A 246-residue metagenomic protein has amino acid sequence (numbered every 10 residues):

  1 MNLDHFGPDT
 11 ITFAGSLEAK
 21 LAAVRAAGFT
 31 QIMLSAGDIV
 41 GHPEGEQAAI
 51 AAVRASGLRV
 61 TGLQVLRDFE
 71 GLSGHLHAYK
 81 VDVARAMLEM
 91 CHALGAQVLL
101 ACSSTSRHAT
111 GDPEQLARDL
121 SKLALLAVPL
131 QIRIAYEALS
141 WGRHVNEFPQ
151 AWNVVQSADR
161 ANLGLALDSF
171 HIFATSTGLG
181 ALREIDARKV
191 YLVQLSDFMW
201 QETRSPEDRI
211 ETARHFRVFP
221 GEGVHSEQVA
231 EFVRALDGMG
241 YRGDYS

Functional and structural regions predicted by a protein language model:
M1-Q97, V128, G164, V190 (+3 more regions): N-terminal pre-domain/capping segments
F6-P8, S35-G37, S73-H75, A109-G111 (+3 more regions): Short, contiguous strand/loop micro-motifs
S16-A19, E44, R118, P149 (+2 more regions): Short, conserved clusters of charged catalytic residues that mark active-site and nucleotide-handling motifs
E18, E70-L165, A174, R242: Active-site acidic/histidine proton-transfer and metal-coordination neighborhood in alpha/beta enzyme cores
V24-R25, A49-A52, A78-V81, A117 (+3 more regions): Short, hinge-like loop/turn segments at secondary-structure boundaries
I32, L63, K122-E222, S226: Acidic/histidine-rich catalytic cores of soluble enzymes
G223-G238: A short, acidic, amphipathic alpha-helical segment used as a generic capping/interface helix at domain edges
D244-S246: Short acidic/histidine-rich active-site segments
